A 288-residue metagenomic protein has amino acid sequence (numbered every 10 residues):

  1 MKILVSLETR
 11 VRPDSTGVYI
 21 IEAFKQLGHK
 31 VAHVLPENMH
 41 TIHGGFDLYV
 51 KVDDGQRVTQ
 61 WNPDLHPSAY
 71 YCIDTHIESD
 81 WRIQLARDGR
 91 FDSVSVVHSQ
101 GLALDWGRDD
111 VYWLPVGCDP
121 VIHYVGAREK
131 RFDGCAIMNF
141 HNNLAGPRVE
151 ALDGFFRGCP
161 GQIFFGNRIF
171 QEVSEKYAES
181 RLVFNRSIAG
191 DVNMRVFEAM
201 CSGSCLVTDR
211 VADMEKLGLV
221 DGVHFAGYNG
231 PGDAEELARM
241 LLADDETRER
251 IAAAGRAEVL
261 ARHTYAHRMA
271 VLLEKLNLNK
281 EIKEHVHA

Functional and structural regions predicted by a protein language model:
M1, K283-A288: Short intrinsically disordered terminal tails
M1-V223, G227, A266, A270 (+1 more regions): Nucleotide-sugar donor-binding catalytic core of glycosyltransferases
I42, K176, L237-M240, K275: CheY-like receiver
F170, P231-A234, D245, Y265: Residues at or immediately preceding the N-termini of alpha-helices
V211, P231-A234, R248, G255: Catalytic phosphate/metal-binding cores of nucleic-acid and nucleotide-processing enzymes, i.e., regions that mediate
G218, A238, A252: Short, flexible helix/strand-to-coil boundary loops that buttress conserved ligand/catalytic motifs in alpha/beta
V223-G232, M240-D245: Conserved acidic donor-binding segment of nucleotide-sugar-dependent glycosyltransferases
L242-L276: A charged, aromatic-enriched C-terminal amphipathic alpha-helix characteristic of glycosyltransferases across folds
